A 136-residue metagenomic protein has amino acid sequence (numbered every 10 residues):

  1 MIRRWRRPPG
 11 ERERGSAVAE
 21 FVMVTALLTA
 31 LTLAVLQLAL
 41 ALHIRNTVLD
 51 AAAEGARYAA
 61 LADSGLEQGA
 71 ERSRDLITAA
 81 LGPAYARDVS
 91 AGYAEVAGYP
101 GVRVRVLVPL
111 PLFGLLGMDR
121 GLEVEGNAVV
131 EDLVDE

Functional and structural regions predicted by a protein language model:
M1-R72: Alpha-helical assembly-interface signal, strongest on the long, hydrophobic N-terminal helix that forms
I2-W5, E67-E136: Short, conserved structural patches
